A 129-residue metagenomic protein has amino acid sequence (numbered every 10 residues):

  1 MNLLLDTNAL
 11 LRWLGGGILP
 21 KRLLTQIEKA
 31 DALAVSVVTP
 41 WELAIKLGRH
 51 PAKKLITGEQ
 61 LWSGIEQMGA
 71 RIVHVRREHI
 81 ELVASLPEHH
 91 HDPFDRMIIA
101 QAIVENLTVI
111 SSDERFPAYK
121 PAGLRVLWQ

Functional and structural regions predicted by a protein language model:
M1, A30-L33, M68-R71, V104-T108: Short active-site oxyanion
M1-V35, R49-S63, E114, L127-Q129: Short, well-structured N-terminal submotif of metal-dependent ribonuclease cores
A9-L10, T39, H79, I98 (+1 more regions): Alpha-helix capping/helix-boundary segments
S36, V75, F94, S112: Replace "coordinates the UDP/GDP/TDP-sugar" with "coordinates nucleotide-activated sugar donors
L61-E88: Acidic catalytic patch
I99-Q129: Acidic, PIN/NYN-like endoribonuclease modules and their adjacent C-terminal/linker elements
